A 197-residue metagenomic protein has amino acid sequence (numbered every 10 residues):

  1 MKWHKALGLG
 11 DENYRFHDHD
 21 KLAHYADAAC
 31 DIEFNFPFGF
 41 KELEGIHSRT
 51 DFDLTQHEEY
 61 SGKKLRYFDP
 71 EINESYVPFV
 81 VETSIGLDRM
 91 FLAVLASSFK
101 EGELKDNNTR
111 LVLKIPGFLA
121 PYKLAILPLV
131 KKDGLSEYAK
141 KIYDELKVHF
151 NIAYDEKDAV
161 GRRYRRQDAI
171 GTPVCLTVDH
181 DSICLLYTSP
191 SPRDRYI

Functional and structural regions predicted by a protein language model:
M1-S189, R195: NTP/phosphate- and nucleic-acid-binding module
